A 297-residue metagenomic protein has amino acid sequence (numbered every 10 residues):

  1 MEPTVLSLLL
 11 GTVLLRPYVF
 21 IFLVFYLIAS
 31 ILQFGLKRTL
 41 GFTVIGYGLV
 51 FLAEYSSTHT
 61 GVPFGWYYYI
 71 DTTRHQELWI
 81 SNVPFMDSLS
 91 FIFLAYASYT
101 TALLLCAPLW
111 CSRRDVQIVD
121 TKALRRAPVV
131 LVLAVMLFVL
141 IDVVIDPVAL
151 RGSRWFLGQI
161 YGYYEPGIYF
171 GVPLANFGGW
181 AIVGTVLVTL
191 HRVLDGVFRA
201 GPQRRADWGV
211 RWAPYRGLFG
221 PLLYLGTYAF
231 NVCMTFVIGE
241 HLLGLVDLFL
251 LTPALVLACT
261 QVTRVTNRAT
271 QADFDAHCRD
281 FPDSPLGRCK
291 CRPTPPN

Functional and structural regions predicted by a protein language model:
M1-N297: Aromatic-rich, lipid-facing transmembrane alpha helices and their immediate juxtamembrane interface loops in integral
